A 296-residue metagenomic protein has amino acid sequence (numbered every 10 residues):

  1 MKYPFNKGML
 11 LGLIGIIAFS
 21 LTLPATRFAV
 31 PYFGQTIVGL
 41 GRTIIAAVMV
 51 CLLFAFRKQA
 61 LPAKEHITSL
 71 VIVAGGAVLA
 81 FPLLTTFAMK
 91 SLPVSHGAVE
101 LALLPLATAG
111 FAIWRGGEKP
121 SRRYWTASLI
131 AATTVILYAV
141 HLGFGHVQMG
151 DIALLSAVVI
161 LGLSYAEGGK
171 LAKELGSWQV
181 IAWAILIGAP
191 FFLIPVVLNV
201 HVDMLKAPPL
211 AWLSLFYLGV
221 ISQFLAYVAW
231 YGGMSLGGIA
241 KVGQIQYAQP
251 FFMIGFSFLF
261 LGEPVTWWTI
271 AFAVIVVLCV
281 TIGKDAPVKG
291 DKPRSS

Functional and structural regions predicted by a protein language model:
M1-L40, L83, G143-K170, F191 (+1 more regions): Glycine-/small-residue-enriched transmembrane alpha-helix faces in small-molecule transporters and effluxers
P4-M9, P31-L40, P62-T68, V140-I160 (+2 more regions): Juxtamembrane helix-entry segments on the extracytoplasmic side of multipass membrane proteins
G12, E65-A74, P120-A131, G150-L154 (+1 more regions): Cytoplasmic-side transmembrane-helix entry/capping segments in multi-pass membrane proteins
G12, G39-G41, P82, H96-L103 (+2 more regions): Helix-helix packing/entry segments at the starts of transmembrane helices
I17-A18, T22-L23, C51-G97, L101 (+2 more regions): Specific transmembrane alpha-helical segments of multi-pass solute transporters/efflux pumps, especially DMT/EamA
L21, A25-F28, Y32, A46-A63 (+5 more regions): Membrane-interface helix-cap regions at the ends of transmembrane helices in multi-pass membrane proteins
A47-C51, T108-G110, G143-V200, L215 (+2 more regions): Transmembrane alpha-helical segments that form core, pore/gating elements of small-molecule transporters/exporters
V50, V71-V73, L103, F111 (+6 more regions): Hydrophobic transmembrane alpha-helices of multi-pass small-molecule transport proteins
